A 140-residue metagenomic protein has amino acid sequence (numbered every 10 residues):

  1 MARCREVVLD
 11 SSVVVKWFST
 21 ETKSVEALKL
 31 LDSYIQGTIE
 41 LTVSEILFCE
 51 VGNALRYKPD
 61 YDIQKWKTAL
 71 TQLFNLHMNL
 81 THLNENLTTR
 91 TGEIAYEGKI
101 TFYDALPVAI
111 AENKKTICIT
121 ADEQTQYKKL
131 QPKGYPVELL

Functional and structural regions predicted by a protein language model:
M1-E6, T81, V108-L140: Acidic, PIN/NYN-like endoribonuclease modules and their adjacent C-terminal/linker elements
M1-V43, K58-T68: Short, well-structured N-terminal submotif of metal-dependent ribonuclease cores
V13-V14, L47, L87, L106-P107 (+1 more regions): Alpha-helix capping/helix-boundary segments
V15, G52-R56, G92: Amphipathic alpha-helical segments within well-ordered protein domains
S33-Y34, I94, L130: Hydrophobic helix-cap positions at the C-terminus of alpha-helices in RecA-like/P-loop ATPase nucleotide-binding cores
T38-T42, L76, I117: Short loop->beta-strand "edge-of-pocket" segments that line small-molecule binding or catalytic clefts across diverse
I46, E50-N79: Active-site-proximal, substrate-binding regions of enzyme catalytic domains and RNA-binding/basic surfaces
N79-A121: Active-site neighborhoods of divalent-metal-dependent phosphate/nucleic-acid chemistry enzymes
